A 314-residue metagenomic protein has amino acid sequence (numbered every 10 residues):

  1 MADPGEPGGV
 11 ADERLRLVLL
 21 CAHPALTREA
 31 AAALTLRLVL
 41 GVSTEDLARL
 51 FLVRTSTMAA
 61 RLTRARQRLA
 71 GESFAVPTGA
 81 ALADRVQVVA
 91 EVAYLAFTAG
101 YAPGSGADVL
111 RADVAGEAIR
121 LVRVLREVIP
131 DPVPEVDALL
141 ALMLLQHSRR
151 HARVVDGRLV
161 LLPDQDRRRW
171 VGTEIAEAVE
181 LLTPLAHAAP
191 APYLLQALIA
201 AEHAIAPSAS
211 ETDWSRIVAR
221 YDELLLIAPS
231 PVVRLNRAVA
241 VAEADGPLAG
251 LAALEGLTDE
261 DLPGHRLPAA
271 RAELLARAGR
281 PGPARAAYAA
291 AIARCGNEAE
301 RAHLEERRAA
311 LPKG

Functional and structural regions predicted by a protein language model:
M1-E29, T35-E45, V53-R220: Amphipathic helix-loop-helix modules that constitute alpha-helical solenoid scaffolds
A48: The alpha-helix within a helix-turn-helix
A118, L125, S148, L185 (+5 more regions): Alpha-helical solenoid scaffolds that mediate protein-protein interactions, centered on TPR/SEL1-like repeats but also
V122, I129, A189, Y221 (+3 more regions): Alpha-helical junction/boundary sensor with strong preference for TPR arrays
E135, Q196, V232-V233, R266 (+1 more regions): Start-of-helix register in tetratricopeptide repeats
H147, S208-E211, A244-D245, A278 (+1 more regions): Structural motif corresponding to the intra-repeat A-B loop/turn of tetratricopeptide repeats
